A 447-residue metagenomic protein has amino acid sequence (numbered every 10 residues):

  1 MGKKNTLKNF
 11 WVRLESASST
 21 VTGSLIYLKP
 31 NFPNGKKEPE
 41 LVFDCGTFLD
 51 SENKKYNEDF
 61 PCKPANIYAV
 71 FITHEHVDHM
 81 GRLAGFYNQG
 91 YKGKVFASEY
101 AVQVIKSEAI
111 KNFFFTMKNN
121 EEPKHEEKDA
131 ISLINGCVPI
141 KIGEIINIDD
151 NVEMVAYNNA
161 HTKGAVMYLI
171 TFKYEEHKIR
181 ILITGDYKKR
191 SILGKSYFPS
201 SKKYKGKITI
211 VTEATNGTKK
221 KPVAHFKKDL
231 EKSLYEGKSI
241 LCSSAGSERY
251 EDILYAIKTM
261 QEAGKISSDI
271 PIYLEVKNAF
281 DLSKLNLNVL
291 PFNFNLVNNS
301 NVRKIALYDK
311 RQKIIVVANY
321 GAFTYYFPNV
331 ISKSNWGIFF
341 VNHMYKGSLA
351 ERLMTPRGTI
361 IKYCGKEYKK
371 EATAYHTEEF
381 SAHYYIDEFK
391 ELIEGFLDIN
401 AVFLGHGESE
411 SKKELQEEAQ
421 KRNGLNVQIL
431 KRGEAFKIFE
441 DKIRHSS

Functional and structural regions predicted by a protein language model:
G2-F71, H76-M80, G85-D252, K258-K265: His/Asp/Glu-rich metal-coordinating catalytic cores of metallo-dependent phosphodiesterases/hydrolases acting on
Y68, K207-I208, K313-I314, W336 (+1 more regions): Conserved acidic residues
N135-G143, F294-V302, I429-L430: Short acidic-hydrophobic, aromatic-tinged amphipathic segments that line or gate anion-handling sites
I148-Y157, K284-F292, F389-L392, F439-S447: Short, surface-exposed amphipathic charged segments that create phosphate/polyanion-binding patches used for binding
R190-L274, I360-L425: Cap/insert and terminal regions of metallo-dependent hydrolase folds
K219-V223, N295-A306, V316-F323, P356-T359 (+1 more regions): A general structural motif
K227-L349, G405: Hard-cation-handling environments
S332-A372: Redox- and metal-dependent alpha/beta enzyme cores, enriched for Fe-S-associated oxidoreductases and cofactor-handling
